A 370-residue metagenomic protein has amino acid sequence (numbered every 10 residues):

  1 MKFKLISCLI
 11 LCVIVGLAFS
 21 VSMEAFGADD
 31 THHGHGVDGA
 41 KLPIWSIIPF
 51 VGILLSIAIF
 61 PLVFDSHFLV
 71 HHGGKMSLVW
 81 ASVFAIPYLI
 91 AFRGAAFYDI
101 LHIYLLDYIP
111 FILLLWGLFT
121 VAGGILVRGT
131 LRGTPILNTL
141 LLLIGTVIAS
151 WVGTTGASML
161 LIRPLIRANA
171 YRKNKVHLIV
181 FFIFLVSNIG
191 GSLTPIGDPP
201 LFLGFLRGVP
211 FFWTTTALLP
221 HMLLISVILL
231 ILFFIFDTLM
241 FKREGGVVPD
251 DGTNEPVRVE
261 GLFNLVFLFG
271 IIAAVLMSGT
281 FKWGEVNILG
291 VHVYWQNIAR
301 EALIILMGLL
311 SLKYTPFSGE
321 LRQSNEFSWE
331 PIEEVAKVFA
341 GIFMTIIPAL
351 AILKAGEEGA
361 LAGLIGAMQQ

Functional and structural regions predicted by a protein language model:
M1-A28: N-terminal secretory/membrane targeting signals
M23-F26, L62-S66, A85-L105, W116-T134 (+2 more regions): Transmembrane alpha-helix boundary signature
H33-S46, H67-S77, Y98-P110, F211-H221 (+4 more regions): Interfacial loop-to-helix junctions that mark the boundaries of transmembrane helices in multi-pass membrane
S46-I57, H72-Y88, Y108-G117, L143 (+3 more regions): Hydrophobic mid-bilayer segments of alpha-helices in multi-pass membrane transport proteins, especially secondary
I53-D65, V121, G156, L160 (+4 more regions): Juxtamembrane interface elements at the cytosolic ends of transmembrane helices in multi-pass membrane proteins
H67, N174, L193-T194, L203 (+1 more regions): Juxtamembrane and boundary regions of transmembrane helices in multi-pass small-molecule transporters and channels
I136-I189, L203: Hydrophobic transmembrane alpha-helices that form the pore/transport pathway of multi-pass ion and small-solute
L268-Q370: Transmembrane helical segments that form the transport core of multi-pass membrane transport proteins
